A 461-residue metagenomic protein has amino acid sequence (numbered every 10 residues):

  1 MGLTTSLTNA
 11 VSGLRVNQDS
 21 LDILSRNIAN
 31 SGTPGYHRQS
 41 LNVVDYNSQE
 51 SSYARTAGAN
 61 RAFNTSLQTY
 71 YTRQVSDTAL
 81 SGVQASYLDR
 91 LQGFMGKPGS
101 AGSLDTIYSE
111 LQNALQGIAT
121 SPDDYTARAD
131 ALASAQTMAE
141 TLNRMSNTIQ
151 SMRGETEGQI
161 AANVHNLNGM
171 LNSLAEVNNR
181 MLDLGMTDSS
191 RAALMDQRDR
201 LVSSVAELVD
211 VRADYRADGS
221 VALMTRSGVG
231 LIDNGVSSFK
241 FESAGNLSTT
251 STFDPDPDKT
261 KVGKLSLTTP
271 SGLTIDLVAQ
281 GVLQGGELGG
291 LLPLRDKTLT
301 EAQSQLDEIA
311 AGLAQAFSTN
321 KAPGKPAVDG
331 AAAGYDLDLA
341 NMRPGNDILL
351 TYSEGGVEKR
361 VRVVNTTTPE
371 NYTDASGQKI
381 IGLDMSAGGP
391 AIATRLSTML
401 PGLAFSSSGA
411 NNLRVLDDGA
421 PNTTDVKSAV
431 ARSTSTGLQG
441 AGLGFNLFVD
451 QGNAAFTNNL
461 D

Functional and structural regions predicted by a protein language model:
M1-D461: Structural signature of extracellular appendage/secretion-system components
